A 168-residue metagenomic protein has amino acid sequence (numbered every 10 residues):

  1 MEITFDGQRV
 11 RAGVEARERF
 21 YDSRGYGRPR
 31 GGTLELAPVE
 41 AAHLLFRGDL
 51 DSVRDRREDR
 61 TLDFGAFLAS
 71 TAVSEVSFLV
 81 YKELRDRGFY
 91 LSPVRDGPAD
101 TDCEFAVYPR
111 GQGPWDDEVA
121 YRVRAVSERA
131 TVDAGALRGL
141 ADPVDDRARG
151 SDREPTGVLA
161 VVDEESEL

Functional and structural regions predicted by a protein language model:
M1-E75, Y81-K82, D86, Y90 (+1 more regions): Conserved phosphate-interacting/catalytic interface
